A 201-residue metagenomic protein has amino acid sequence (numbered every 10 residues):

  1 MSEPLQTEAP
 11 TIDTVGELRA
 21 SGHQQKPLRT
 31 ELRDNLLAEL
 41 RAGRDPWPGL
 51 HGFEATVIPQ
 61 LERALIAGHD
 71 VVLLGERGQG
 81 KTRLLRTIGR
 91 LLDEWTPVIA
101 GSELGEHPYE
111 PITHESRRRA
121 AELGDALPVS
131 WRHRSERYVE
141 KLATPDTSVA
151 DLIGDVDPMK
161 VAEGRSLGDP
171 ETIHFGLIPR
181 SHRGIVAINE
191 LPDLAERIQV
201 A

Functional and structural regions predicted by a protein language model:
S2-A201: Conserved ASCE/P-loop NTPase catalytic core
